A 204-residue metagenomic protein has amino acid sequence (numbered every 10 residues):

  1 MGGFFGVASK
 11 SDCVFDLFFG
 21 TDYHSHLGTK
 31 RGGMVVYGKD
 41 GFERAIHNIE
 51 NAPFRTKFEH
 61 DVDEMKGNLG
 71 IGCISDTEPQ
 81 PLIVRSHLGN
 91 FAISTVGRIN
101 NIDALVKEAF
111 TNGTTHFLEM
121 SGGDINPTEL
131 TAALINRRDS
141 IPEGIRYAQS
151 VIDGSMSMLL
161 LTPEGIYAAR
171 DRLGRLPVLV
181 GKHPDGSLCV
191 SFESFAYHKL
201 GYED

Functional and structural regions predicted by a protein language model:
M1-D204: Conserved short alpha-helical segments that host acidic/polar catalytic motifs at enzyme active sites
